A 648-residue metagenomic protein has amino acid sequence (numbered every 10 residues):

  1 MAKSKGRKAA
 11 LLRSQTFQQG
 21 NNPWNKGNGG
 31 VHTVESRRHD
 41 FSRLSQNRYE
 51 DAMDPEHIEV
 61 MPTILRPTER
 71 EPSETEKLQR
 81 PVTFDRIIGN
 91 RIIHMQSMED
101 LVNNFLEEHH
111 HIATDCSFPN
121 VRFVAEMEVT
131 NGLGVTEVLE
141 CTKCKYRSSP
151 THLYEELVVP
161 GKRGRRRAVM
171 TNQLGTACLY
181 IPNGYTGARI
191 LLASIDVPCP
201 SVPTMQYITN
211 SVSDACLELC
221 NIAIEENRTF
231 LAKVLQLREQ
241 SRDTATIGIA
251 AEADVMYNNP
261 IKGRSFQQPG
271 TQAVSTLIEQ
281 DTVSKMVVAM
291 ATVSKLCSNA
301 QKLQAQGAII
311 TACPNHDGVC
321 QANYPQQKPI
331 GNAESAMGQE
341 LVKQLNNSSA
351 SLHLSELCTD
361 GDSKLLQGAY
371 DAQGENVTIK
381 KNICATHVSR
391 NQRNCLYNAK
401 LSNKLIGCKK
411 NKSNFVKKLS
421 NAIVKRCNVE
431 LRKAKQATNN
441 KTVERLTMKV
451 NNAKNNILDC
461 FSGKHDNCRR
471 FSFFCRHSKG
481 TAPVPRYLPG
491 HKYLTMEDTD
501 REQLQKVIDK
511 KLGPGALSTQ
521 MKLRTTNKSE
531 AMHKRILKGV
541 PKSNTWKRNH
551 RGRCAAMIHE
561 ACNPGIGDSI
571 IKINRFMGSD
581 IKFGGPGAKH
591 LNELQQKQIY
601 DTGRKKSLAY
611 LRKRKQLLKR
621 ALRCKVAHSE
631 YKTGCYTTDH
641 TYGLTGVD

Functional and structural regions predicted by a protein language model:
A2-I87, V121-V124, N131-Q173, C178-G187 (+4 more regions): RNase H-like nuclease fold core
H94, T114-V124: Eukaryotic beta-rich interaction modules
Q96-E107, F123-G132: Short, intrinsically disordered, charge-biased short linear motifs at domain edges
E107-I112, G134-E137, T525: Short metal-coordination and nucleic-acid-contact micro-motifs, chiefly zinc-binding Cys/His arrays
I112-S117, C141-T142, R189: Cys/His/Pro-rich metal-binding microdomains
L192, G515, T519-S543: Short amphipathic alpha-helical "interface-anchor" segments enriched in bulky aromatics
G490-T495, Q503, K510-K522, S529: Acidic, contiguous segments within the catalytic cores of piggyBac-derived transposases
M532-R604: Basic, amphipathic alpha-helical segments enriched in Lys/Arg and hydrophobic/aromatic residues
